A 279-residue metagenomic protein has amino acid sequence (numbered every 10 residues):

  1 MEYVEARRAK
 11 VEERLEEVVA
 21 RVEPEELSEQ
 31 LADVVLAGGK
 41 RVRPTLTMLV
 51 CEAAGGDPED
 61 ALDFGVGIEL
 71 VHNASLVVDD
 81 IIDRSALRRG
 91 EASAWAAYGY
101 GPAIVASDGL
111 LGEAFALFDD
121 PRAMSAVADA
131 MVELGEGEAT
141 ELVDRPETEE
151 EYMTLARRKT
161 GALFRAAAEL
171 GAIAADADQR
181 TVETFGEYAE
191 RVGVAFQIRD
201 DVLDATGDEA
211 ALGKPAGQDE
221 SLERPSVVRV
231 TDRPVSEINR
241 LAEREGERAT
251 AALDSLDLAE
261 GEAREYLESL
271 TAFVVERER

Functional and structural regions predicted by a protein language model:
M1-A96, D129-A130, T140-P146, A205-P215 (+3 more regions): Conserved N-terminal diphosphate/IPP-binding helix and adjacent helical/loop segment of trans-prenyltransferase domains
T47-C51, L70-A74, S107-F118, F164-A172 (+1 more regions): Buried hydrophobic packing segments
L49-A54, D80-G101, L134-E147, K159 (+3 more regions): Acidic, Mg2+-coordinating active-site segments of isoprenoid diphosphate-utilizing enzymes
D60-G67, A126, T181-R191: Alpha-helical transmembrane segments of integral membrane proteins
V66, N73, A106, K159 (+1 more regions): Residues within membrane-spanning alpha-helices of integral membrane proteins, especially the hydrophobic core/packing
F118-A130, R233-S236: Transmembrane helix-loop-helix
